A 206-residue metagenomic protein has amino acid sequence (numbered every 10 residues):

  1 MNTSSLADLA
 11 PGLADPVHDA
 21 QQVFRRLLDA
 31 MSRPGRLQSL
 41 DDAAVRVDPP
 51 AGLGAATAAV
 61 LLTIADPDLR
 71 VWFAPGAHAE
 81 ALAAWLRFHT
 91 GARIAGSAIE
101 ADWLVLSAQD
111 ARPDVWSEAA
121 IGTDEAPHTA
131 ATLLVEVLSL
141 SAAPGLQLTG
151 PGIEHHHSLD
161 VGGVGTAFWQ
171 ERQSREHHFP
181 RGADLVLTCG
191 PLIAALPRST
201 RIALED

Functional and structural regions predicted by a protein language model:
M1-A30: N-terminal basic/disordered segments at the start of proteins
M1-L9, P49, V60, I64 (+3 more regions): A generic structural signal for ordered alpha-helices
A10-A14, R70-W72, E154-V161: Flexible, glycine/proline-enriched loop segments at strand-loop-helix junctions that form or flank small-ligand binding
L27, M31, I64, Q170-E176: Generic hydrophobic, helix-prone segments enriched in Leu/Val/Ile
A30-G96: A glycine-rich, hydrophobic loop/mini-helix early in the fold
G76, E80-A195, E205-D206: Internal, well-folded beta-alpha domain core
R198-I202: Conserved, well-ordered active-site substructure
